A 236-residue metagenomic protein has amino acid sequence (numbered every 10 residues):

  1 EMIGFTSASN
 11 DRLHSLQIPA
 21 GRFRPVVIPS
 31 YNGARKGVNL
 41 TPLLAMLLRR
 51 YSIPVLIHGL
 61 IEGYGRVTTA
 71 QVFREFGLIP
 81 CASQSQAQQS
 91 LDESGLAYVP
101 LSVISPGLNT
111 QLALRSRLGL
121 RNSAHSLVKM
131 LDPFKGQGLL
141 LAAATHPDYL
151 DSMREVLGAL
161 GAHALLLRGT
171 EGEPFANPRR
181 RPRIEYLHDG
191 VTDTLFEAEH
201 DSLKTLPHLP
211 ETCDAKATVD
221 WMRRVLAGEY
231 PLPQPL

Functional and structural regions predicted by a protein language model:
M2-L56: Active-site cofactor/substrate anionic-group-binding motifs, chiefly glycine- and Lys/Arg-rich phosphate-binding loops
M2-P19, L78, Q86-L236: Glycine-rich anion-binding loops and their surrounding alpha/beta cores
G21-V26, L47-Y51, R66-V67, L131-F134 (+1 more regions): A short alpha-helix capping/helix-coil boundary motif
S30, G59, S102: A cross-domain feature marking catalytic cores of carbohydrate-active enzymes and several ubiquitous metabolic/repair
Y31-A34, I61-G65, T170-E171: Acidic, glycine-rich active-site loops and adjacent beta-strand->loop/helix elements that engage anionic groups
Y31-N32, L56-I57, R74-E75, L139-L141: Short, contiguous strand/loop micro-motifs
A34-K36, G63, C81, P106 (+1 more regions): Residues in flexible loops and secondary-structure boundaries
V38-A87, D92: A glycine-rich phosphate/pyrophosphate-binding beta-strand-loop-alpha-helix module
